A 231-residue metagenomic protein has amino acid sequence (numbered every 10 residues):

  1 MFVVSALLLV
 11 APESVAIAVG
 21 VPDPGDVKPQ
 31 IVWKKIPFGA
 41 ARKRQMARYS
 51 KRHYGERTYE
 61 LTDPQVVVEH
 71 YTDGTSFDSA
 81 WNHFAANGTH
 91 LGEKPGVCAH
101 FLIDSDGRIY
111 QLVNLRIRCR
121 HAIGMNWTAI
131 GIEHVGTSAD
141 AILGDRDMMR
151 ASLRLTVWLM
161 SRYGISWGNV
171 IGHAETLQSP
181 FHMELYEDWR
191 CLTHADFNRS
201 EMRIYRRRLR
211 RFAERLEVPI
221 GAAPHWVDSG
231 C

Functional and structural regions predicted by a protein language model:
M1-V10: Bacterial N-terminal signal peptides
P12-A122: N-terminal catalytic cores of peptidoglycan-degrading enzymes
V19-R42, S138-C231: Basic/polar, cationic surfaces and motifs that engage anionic cell-wall and phosphate/carboxylate ligands
T62, K94, I123-M125, A141-M149: Solvent-exposed, acidic/flexible segments
V68, H100, G131-E133, I171: Soluble periplasmic/extracytoplasmic beta-strand elements of cell-envelope proteins
R116, G131-G144: Substrate-binding clefts and substrate-entry loops adjacent to catalytic sites of polymer-processing enzymes acting on
G124-G131, S200-E201: A structural motif
